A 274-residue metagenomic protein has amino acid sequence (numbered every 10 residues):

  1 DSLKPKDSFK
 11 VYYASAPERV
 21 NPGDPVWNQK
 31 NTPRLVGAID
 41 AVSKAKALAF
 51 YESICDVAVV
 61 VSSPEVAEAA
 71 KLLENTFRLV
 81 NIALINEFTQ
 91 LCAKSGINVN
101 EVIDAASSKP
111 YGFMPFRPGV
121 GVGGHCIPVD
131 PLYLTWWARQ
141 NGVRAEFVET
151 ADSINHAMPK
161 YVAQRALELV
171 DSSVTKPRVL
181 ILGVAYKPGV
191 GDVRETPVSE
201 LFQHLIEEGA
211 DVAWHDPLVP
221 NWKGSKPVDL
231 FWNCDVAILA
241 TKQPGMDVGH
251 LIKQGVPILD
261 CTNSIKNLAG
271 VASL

Functional and structural regions predicted by a protein language model:
D1-L274: Structural/interface elements that position substrates and couple domains in central-metabolism enzymes
